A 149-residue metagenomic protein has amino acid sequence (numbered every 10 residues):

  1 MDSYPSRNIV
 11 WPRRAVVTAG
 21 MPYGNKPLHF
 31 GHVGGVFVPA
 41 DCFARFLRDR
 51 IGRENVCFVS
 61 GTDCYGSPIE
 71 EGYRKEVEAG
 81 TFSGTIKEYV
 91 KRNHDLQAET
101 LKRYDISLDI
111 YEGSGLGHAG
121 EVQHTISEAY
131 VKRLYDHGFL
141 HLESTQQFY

Functional and structural regions predicted by a protein language model:
D2-Y149: N-terminal, positively charged nucleic-acid-binding surface of large information/translation enzymes
